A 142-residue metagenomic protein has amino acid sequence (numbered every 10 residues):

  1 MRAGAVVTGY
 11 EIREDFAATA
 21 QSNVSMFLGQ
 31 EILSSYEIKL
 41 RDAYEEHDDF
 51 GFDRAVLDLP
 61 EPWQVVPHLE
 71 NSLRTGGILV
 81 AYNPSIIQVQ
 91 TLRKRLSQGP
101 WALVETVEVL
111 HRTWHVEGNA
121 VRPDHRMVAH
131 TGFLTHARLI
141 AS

Functional and structural regions predicted by a protein language model:
M1-V7, T75: Conserved S-adenosyl-L-methionine
A3, S25-L28, Q98-G99, R122-P123: Short, hinge-like loop/turn segments at secondary-structure boundaries
V6, Y10-P62: S-adenosyl-L-methionine
T8, S22-S25, S34-S35, S72 (+3 more regions): Generic serine detector
W63-H136, A141: C-terminal substrate-binding/active-site "lid" region of AdoMet-derived donor-dependent transferases
